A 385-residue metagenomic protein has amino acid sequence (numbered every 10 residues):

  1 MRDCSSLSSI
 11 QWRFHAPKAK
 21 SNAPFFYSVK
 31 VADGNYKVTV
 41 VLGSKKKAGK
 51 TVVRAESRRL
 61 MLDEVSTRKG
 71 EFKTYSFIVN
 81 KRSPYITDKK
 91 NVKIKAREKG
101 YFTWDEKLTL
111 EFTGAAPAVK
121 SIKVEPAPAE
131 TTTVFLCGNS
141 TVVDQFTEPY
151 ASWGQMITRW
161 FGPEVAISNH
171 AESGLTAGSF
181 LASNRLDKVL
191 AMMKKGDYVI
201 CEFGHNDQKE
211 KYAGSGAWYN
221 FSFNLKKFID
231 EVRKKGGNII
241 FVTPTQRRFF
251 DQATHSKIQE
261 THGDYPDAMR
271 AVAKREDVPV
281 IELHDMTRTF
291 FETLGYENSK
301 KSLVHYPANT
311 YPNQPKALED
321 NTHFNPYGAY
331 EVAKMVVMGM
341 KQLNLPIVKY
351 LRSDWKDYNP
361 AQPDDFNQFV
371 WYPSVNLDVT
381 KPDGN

Functional and structural regions predicted by a protein language model:
M1-E148: Compositionally biased, intrinsically disordered or flexible polar/acidic segments
G43, E56, D144, M156-W160 (+8 more regions): Structured segments of extracytoplasmic/periplasmic soluble domains in secreted or envelope-associated proteins
S44-K46, S140-D144, E172-G178, H205-K209 (+4 more regions): Solvent-exposed loop/turn segments at secondary-structure junctions within structured extracellular/periplasmic domains
G70-F72, N91-K93, F102, E148 (+1 more regions): Conserved catalytic region of serine esterases and O-acyltransferases that act on ester linkages in lipids
W104, A115-P117, A127-F135, T141-E231 (+1 more regions): Conserved SGNH/GDSL esterase-like catalytic core that processes O-acyl groups on lipids and polysaccharides
S121, Q145-P149, F180-L181, K211-S215 (+4 more regions): Short, solvent-exposed loop/turn and secondary-structure capping segments
V189-M192, Q252-A268, E297-Y306: Short, electropositive alpha-helical surface patch
F249-T287: Substrate-gating cap/lid alpha-helix
